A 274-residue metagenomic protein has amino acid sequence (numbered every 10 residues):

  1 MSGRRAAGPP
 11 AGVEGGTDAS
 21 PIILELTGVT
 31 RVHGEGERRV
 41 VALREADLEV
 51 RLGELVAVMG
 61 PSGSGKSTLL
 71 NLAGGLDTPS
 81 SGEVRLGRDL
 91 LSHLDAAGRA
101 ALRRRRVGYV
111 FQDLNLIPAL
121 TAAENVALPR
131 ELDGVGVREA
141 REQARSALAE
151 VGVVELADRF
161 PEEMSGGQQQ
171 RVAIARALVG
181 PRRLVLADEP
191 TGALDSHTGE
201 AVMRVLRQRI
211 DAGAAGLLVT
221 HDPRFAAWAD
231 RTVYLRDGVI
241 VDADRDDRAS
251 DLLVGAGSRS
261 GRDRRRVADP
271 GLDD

Functional and structural regions predicted by a protein language model:
S2-D18: Pre-NBD coupling/linker segments of ABC/ABC-like ATPases
S2-G3, G271-D274: Non-catalytic connector elements of ABC transporters
R4, P61-K66, E83, L252 (+1 more regions): Serine/proline-rich low-complexity intrinsically disordered segments, especially terminal tails, linkers
P21-W228, L235: ABC family nucleotide-binding domain
V233-Y234, A249: Short low-complexity, flexible loop/linker segments enriched in glycine and/or proline with clustered acidic
V239-G271: Conserved beta-strand-loop-alpha-helix hinge in the C-terminal portion of ABC ATPase nucleotide-binding domains
